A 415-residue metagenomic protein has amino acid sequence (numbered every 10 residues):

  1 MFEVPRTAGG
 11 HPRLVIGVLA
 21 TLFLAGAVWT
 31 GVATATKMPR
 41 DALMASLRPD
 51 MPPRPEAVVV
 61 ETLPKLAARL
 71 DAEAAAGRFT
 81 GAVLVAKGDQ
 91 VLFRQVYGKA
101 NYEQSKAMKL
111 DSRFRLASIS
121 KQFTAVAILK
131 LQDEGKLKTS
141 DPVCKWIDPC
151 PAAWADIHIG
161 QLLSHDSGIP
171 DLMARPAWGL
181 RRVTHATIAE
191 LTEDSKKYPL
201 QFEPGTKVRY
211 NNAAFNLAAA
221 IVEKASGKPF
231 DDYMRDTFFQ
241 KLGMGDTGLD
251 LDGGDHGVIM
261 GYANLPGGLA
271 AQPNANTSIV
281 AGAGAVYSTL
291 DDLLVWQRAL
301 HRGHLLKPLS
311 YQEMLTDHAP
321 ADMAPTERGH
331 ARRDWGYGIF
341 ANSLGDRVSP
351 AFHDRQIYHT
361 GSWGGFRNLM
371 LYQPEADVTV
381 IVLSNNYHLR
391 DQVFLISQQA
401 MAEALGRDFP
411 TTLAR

Functional and structural regions predicted by a protein language model:
F2-Q95, E223-D236, Q240, G268-R415: Catalytic loop of the DD-peptidase/beta-lactamase superfamily, centered on the K-T-G motif and neighboring
K65-R69, K145, L217: Short, conserved clusters of charged catalytic residues that mark active-site and nucleotide-handling motifs
A74-A82, E103-Q161, L200-A213, A281-G284 (+1 more regions): Short active-site loop at a secondary-structure junction that contains or immediately precedes the catalytic residue(s)
G88-Q90, A100-Y102, S167-G168, G254 (+1 more regions): Solvent-exposed coil/turn segments that connect beta secondary-structure elements in extracytoplasmic/periplasmic
L92-Q104, T187-E193, Y262-A270: Acidic-glycine-rich active-site phosphate/pyrophosphate-binding loop
V96, M173-G257, S278-L294, S310: Catalytic-site signature segments of enzymes, centered on catalytic residues
L110, R115-I119, L131-R175, K197 (+4 more regions): Active-site helix/loop module of the DD-peptidase/beta-lactamase fold, centered on the serine-lysine SxxK catalytic
I157-H158, S164, S195, Y210-N212 (+5 more regions): Short, solvent-exposed loop/turn segments at the edges of secondary structure
